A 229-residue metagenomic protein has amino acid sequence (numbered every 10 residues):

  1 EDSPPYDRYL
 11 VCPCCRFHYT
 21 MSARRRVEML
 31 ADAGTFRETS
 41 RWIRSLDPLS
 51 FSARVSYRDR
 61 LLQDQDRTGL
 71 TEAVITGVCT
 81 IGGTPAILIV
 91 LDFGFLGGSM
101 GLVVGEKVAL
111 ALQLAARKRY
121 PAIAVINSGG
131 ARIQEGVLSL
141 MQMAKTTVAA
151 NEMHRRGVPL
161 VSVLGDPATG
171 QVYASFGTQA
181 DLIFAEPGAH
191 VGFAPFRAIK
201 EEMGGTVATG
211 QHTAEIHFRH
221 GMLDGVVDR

Functional and structural regions predicted by a protein language model:
E1-A73, V78-I81: Intrinsically disordered, low-complexity segments enriched in small/flexible residues
D7, S22-R25, V103, M141 (+1 more regions): Conserved active-site and cofactor/substrate-binding residues in soluble primary-metabolism enzymes
R16-Y19, A31-T35, L112, A116 (+5 more regions): Structural signal for hydrophobic packing residues in well-ordered secondary-structure cores of soluble enzyme domains
R58-R67, V108, S128-A131, S175: N-terminal-biased segments
I75-H154, V161: Cleft-lining beta-strand/loop regions that shape enzyme active-site pockets
I126-R229: Conserved catalytic cores of soluble enzyme domains, especially glycine-rich substrate-binding beta-alpha loops
